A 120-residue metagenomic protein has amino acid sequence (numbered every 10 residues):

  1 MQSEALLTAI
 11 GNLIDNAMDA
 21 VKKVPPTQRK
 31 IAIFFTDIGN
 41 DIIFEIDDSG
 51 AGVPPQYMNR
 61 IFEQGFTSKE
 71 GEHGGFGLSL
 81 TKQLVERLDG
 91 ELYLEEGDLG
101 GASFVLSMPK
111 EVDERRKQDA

Functional and structural regions predicted by a protein language model:
M1-A9: Conserved short strand/loop->alpha-helix "switch" segment adjacent to the catalytic nucleotide/phosphoryl-transfer site
Q28-N40: Short beta-strand/loop element within the Bergerat-fold HATPase_c
D48: Acidic ATP/Mg2+-coordinating residue in the GHKL
V53-G65: Short conserved segment of the HATPase_c
D89-E95: Glycine-rich ATP-binding loops of the HATPase_c
G100-F104: Glycine-rich GHKL/ HATPase_c ATP-binding element in histidine kinases
